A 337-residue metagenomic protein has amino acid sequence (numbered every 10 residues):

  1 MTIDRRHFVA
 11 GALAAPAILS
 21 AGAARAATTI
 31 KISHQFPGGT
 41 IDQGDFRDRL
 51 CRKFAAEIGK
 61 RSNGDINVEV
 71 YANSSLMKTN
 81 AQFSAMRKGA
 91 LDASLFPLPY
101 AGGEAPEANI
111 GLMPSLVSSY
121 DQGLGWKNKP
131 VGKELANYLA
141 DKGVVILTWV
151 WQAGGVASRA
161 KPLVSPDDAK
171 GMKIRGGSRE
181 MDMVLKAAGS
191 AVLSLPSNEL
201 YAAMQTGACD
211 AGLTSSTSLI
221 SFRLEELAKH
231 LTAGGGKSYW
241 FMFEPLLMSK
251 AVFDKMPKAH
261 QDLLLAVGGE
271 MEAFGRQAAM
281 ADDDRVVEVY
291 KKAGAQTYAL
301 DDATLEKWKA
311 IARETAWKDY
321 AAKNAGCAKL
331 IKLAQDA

Functional and structural regions predicted by a protein language model:
T2-I3, V9-P16, A27-Q122, V131 (+1 more regions): N-terminal secretory/targeting leader peptides
G22-A26: Sec/Tat signal peptide C-region and signal peptidase I cleavage site
